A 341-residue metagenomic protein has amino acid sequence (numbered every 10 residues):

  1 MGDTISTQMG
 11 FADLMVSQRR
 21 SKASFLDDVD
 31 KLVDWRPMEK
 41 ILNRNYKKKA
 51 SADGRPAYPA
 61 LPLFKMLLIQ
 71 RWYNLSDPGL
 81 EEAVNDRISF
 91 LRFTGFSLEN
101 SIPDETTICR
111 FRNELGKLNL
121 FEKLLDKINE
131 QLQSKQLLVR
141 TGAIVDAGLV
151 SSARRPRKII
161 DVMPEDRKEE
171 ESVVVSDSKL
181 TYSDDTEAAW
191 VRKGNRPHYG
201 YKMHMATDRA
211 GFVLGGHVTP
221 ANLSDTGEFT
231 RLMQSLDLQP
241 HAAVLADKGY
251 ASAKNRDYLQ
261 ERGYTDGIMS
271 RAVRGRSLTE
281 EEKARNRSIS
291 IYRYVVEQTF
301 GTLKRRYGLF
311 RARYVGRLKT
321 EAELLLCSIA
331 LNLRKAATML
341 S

Functional and structural regions predicted by a protein language model:
M1-R36, N43, S341: Charged, often Cys/His-bearing segments associated with DNA-binding zinc-finger transcription factors
N43-R55: Short, Lys/Arg-enriched N-terminal segment that forms or immediately precedes the first helix of a structured domain
A52-A60, L138-R140, N195-R196, V315-L324: Structural motif
P62-N74: Alpha-helical support elements that line or immediately flank enzyme active sites and cofactor-binding pockets
P78, E82-N85, F96, P103-E261: Polybasic low-complexity intrinsically disordered regions
R92-C109, D266-I268, R274-E281: Phosphate-backbone recognition surface of nucleic-acid-processing proteins
V162, A243, K248-T320: Helix-centered, glycine/charged polyanion-binding patches within enzymatic domains that contact phosphate-containing
